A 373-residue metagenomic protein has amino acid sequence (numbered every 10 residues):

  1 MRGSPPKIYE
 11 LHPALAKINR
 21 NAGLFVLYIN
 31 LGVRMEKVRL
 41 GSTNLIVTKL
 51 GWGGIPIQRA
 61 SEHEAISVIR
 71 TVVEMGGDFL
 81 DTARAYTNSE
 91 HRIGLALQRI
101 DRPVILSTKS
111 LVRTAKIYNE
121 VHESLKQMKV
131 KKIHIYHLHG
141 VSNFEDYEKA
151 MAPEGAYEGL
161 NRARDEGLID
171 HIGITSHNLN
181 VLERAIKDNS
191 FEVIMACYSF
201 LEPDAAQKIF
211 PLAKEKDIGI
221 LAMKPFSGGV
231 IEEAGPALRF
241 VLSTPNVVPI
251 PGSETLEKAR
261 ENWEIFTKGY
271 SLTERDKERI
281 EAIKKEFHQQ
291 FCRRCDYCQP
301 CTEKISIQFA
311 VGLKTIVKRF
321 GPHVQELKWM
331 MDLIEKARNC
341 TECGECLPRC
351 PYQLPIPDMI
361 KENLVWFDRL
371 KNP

Functional and structural regions predicted by a protein language model:
M1-R34: N-terminal amphipathic/basic-hydrophobic helices that include classical n-h-c signal peptides and signal-anchor
G23, L27-V104: N-terminal binding-site loop/beta-alpha segment at the start of enzyme catalytic domains that lines or forms
L40, W52, L80, I93 (+11 more regions): Conserved, mostly hydrophobic/aromatic
A60-H63, R70, E74, A115-L221 (+1 more regions): Glycine/proline-rich, positively charged, aromatic-decorated active-site loop/lid region on the catalytic face
V73, G77-D78, K208-A222, F226-P373: Structured C-terminal cap/extension of enzyme domains
D78-A83, S107-T108, D170-G173, V193-C197 (+3 more regions): Short catalytic-loop micro-motif centered on adjacent basic/acidic residues
H91-T108, A156-E166, D217: Alpha-helix-loop-beta-strand connector modules within alpha/beta enzyme cores
P103-L106, F191-S199, Y270-D276: Short hydrophobic/aromatic-enriched beta-strand-loop microsegments
